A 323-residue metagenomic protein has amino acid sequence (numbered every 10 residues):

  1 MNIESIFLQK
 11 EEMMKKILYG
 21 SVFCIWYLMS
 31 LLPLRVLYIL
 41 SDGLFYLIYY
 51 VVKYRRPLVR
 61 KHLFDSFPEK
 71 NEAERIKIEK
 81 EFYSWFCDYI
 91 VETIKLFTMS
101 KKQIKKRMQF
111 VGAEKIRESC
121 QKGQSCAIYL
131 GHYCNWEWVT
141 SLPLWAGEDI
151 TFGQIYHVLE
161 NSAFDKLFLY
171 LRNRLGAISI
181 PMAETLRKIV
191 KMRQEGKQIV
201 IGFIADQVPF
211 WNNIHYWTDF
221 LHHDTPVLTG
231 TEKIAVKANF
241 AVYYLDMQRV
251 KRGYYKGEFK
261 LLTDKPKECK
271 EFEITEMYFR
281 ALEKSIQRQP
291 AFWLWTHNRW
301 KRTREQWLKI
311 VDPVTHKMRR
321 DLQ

Functional and structural regions predicted by a protein language model:
N2-L130, N135-W136, D165-Y170, G176-A177 (+1 more regions): Membrane-anchoring hydrophobic helices of lipid-metabolizing enzymes
I48, I104, Y156-H157, D219-F220 (+1 more regions): A generic structural signal for short
P57, E137, D165-K166, R187 (+2 more regions): Residue-level marker for well-ordered alpha-helical positions
R60-K61, T140, L169, H215 (+2 more regions): Short glycine-/small-residue-rich flexible loop motifs, especially phosphate/cofactor-binding loops
K77-K80, E118, W145, R174 (+1 more regions): Non-catalytic C-terminal accessory region of glycerolipid acyltransferases and related lyso-lipid remodeling enzymes
K122-E184, F210-F220: Catalytic core of membrane glycerolipid acyltransferases/transacylases, capturing the structured, soluble-facing
